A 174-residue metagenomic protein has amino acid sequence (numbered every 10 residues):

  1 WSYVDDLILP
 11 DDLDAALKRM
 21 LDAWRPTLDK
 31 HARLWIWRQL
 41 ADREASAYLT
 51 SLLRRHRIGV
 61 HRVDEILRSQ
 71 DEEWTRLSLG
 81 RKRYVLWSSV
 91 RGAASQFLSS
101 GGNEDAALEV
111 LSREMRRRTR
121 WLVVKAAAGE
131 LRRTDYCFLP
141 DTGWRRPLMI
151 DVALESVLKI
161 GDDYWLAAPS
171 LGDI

Functional and structural regions predicted by a protein language model:
W1-I174: Basic, alpha-helical nucleic-acid-binding regions used in initiation and control of genome expression
